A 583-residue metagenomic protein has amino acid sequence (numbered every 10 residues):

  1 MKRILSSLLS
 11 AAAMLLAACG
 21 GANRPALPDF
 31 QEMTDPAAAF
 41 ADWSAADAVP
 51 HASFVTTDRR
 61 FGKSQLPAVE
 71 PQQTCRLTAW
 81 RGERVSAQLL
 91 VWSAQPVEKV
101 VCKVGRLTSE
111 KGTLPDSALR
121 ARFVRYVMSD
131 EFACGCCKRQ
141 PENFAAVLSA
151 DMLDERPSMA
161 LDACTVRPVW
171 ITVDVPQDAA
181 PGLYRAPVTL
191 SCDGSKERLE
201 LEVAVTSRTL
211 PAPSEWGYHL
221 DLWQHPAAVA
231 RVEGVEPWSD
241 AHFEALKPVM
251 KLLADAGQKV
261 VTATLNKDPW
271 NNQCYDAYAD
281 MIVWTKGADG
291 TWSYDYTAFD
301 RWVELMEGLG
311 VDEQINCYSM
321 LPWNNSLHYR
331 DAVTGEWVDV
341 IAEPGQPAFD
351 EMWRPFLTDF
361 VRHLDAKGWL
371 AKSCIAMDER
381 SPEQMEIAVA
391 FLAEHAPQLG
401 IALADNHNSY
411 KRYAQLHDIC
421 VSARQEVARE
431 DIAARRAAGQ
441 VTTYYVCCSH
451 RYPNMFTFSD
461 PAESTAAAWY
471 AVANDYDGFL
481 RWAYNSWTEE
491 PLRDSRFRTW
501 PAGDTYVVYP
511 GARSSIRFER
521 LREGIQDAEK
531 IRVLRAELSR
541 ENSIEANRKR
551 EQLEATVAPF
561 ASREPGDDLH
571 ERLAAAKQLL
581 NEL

Functional and structural regions predicted by a protein language model:
M1-R24: Bacterial Sec-dependent N-terminal signal peptides
C19-N271, A366-L370, G566-L583: Mature N-terminal, pre-catalytic/accessory segment of carbohydrate-active enzymes
R81, A180, E244-A245, T297-A298 (+3 more regions): Short, glycine/acidic-rich beta->alpha junctions
V173-D174, R185-C192, E200-H395, N406-Y413 (+1 more regions): Aromatic-lined carbohydrate-binding surfaces of glycoside hydrolases
L252, L305, A466-N474, Q526-A536: Short, hydrophobic/amphipathic alpha-helical patches that form generic packing surfaces within helical domains
S326-Y329, I341-F349, W353-H407, Y476 (+1 more regions): Catalytic domains of carbohydrate-active enzymes that cleave complex glycans
L399-E426, Y445: Aromatic- and acid-rich polysaccharide-binding/catalytic face of secreted or lumenal carbohydrate-active enzymes
D418-W500: Catalytic-core region of carbohydrate-active enzymes that cleave or remodel glycosidic bonds
